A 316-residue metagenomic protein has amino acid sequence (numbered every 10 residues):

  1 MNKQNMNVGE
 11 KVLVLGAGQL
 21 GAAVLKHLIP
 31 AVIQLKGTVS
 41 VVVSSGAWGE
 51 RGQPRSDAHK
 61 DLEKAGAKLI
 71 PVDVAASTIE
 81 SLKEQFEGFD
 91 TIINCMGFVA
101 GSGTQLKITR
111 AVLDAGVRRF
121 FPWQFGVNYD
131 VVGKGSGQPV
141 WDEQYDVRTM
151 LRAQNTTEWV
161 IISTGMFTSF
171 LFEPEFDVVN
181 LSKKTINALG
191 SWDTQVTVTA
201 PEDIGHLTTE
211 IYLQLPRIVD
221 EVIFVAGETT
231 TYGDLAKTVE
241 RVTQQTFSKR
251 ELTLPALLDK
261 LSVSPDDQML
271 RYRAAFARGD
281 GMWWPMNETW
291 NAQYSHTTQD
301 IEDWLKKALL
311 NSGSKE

Functional and structural regions predicted by a protein language model:
N2-D57, A115, V127-S248, L257-S264: Oxidoreductase cofactor-interface core, primarily capturing Rossmann-like NAD(P)-dependent enzymes
K11, D90-T91, R119: Structural motif
E50-A115, D130-V132: NAD(P)H-binding glycine-rich loop region in Rossmannoid oxidoreductase-like domains and their noncatalytic homologs
L69, R119, E158-W159: Hydrophobic beta-strand scaffold residues
K83, P201-T209, T298-K306: Short, amphipathic alpha-helical "lid/cap" segments that border enzyme active or binding sites
C95, W123, G165: Conserved residues at the C-terminal ends of beta-strands
R118-Q124: Short beta-strand elements of ligand-binding domains
L254-E316: A hydrophobic C-terminal alpha-helical subdomain
